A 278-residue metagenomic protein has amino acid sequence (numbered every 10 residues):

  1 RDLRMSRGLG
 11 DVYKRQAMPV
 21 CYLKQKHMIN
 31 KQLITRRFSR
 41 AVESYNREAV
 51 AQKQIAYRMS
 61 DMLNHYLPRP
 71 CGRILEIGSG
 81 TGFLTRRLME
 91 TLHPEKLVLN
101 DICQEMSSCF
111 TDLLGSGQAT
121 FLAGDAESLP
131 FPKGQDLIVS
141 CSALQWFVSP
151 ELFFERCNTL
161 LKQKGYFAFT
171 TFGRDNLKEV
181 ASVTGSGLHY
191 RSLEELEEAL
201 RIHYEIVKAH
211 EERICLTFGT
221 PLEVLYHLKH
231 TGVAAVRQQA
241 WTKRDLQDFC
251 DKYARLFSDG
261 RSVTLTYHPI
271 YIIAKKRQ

Functional and structural regions predicted by a protein language model:
R1-Q16: Single conserved hydrophobic/aromatic residue that forms the stacking wall/gate of nucleotide- or nucleobase-binding
E48-A51, T81-F83, P132, L188-R191 (+1 more regions): Conserved Class I S-adenosyl-L-methionine
V50-P70: Conserved alpha-helix/loop element of class I SAM-dependent methyltransferases that forms part of the SAM/SAH-binding
L75-L129: Class I SAM-dependent methyltransferase SAM/SAH-binding core
E127-I138: A short acidic, Gly/Pro-enriched loop at the edge of an enzyme's catalytic core that lines a small-molecule cofactor
L137-P150, T171: A short SAM/SAH-binding and catalytic strip from SAM-dependent methyltransferases
E151-Y166: A short glycine-rich, Lys/Arg-flanked "PGG" loop and its adjoining helix->strand segment in the class I
Y166-E195: Conserved class I S-adenosyl-L-methionine
